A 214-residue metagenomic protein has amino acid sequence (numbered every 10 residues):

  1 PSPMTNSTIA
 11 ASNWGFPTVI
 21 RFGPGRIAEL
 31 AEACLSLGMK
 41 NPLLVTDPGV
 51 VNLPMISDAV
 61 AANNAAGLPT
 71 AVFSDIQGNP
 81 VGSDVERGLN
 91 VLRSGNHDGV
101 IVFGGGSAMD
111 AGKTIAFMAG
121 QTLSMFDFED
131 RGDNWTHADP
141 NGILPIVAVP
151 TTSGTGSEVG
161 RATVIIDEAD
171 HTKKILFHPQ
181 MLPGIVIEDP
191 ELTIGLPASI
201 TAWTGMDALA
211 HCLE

Functional and structural regions predicted by a protein language model:
P1-F73: An N-terminal, well-structured beta->alpha segment
N6-T8, A28-E32, E86-L89, R131-W135 (+1 more regions): A generic local structural motif
F22-G25, E29, L37, P54 (+6 more regions): Conserved active-site and cofactor/substrate-binding residues in soluble primary-metabolism enzymes
L43-L44, G99-I101, V147: Conserved beta-strand elements of the Class I
V51-M125: N-terminal small/polar loop signature for handling phosphorylated ligands or for N-terminal nucleophile
G120-E214: A glycine/threonine-rich phosphate-anchoring loop and its flanking beta-alpha core in nucleotide/phosphate-binding
